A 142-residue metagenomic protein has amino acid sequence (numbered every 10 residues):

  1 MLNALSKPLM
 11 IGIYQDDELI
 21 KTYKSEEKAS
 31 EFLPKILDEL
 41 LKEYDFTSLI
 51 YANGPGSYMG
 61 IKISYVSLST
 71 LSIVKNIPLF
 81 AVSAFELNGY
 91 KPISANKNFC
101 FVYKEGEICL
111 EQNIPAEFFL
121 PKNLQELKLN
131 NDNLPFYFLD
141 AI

Functional and structural regions predicted by a protein language model:
M1-F32, K42, I77-I142: Oxyanion-binding and handling regions
Q15-D17, D45-F46, Y65-V66: Generic detector of short, locally flexible boundary/turn motifs and exposed helical patches
K21-T22, A52-G54: A short, structure-level motif marking secondary-structure boundaries and short turns
E27-K35, Y65, S69: Short, well-ordered alpha-helical segments
I36-S48: Phosphate/pyrophosphate-binding loops at sites that engage ATP/ADP/AMP, CoA/4′-phosphopantetheine, polyphosphate
S48-N53, M59-L79: DPxDG-like acidic metal-binding loop motif
S57-Y58, G89: Short, active-site-adjacent cap segments at secondary-structure transitions
